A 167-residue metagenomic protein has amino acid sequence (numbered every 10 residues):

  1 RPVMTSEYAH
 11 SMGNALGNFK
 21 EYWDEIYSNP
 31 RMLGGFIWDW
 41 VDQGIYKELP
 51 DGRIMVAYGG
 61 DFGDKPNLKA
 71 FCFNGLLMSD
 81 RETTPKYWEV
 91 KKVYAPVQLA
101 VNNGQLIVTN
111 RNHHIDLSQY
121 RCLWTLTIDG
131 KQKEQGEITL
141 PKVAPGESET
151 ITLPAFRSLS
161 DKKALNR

Functional and structural regions predicted by a protein language model:
R1-G104, R111-S118, L123, T127-Q132: Extended substrate-binding grooves/exosites of carbohydrate-active enzymes
Q105-K142, G146-P154, K162-R167: Beta-strand-rich binding/interaction modules
